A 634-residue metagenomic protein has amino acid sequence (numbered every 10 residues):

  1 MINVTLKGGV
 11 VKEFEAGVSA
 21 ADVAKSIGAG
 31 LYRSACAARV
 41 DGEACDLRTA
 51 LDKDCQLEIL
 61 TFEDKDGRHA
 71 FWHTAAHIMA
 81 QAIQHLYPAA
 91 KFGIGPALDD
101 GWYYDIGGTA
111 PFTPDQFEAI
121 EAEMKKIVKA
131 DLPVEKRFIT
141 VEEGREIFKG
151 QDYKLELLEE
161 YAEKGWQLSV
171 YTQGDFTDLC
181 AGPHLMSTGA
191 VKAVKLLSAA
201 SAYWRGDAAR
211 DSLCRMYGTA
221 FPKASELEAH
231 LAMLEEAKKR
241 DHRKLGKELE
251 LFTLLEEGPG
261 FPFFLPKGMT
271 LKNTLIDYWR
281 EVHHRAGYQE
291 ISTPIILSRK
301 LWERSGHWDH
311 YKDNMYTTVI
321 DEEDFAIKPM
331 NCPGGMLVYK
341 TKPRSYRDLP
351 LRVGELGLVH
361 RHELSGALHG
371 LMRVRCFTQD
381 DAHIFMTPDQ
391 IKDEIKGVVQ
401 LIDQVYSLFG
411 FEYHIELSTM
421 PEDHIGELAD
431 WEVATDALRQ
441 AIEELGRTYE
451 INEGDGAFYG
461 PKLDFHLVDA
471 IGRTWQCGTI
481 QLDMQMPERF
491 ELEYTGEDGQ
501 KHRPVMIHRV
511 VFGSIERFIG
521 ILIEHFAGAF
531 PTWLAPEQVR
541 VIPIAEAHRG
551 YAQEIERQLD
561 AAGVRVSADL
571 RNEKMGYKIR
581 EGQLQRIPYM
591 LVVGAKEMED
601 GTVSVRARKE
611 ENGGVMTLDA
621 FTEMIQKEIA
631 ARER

Functional and structural regions predicted by a protein language model:
M1-K91, D99, D105-R634: NTP/phosphate- and nucleic-acid-binding module
